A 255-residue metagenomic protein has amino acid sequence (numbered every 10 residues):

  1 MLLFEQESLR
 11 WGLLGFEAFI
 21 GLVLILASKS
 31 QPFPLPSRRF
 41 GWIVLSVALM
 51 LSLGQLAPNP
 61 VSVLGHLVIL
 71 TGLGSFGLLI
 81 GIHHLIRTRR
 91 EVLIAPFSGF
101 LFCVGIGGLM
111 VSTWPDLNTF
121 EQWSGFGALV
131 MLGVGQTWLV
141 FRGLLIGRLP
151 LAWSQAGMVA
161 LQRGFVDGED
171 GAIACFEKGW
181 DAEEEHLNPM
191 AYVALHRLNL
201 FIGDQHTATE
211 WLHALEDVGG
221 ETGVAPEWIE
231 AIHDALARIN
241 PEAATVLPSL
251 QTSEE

Functional and structural regions predicted by a protein language model:
L2-A152: Long, contiguous interaction/recruitment modules in multidomain scaffold/adaptor proteins
A160-R163, N199: Residue at a conserved register position within TPR or TPR-like alpha-solenoid repeats
G164-D167, G203: Residue-level detector of the short coil/turn that links helix A to helix B within each tetratricopeptide repeat
D170-I173, W180, T209, E216: Tetratricopeptide repeat
E184-P189, V218-E230: Boundary/linker segments of alpha-helical solenoid repeat arrays
R197-G223: TPR/TPR-like (Sel1-like) alpha-helical repeat modules
